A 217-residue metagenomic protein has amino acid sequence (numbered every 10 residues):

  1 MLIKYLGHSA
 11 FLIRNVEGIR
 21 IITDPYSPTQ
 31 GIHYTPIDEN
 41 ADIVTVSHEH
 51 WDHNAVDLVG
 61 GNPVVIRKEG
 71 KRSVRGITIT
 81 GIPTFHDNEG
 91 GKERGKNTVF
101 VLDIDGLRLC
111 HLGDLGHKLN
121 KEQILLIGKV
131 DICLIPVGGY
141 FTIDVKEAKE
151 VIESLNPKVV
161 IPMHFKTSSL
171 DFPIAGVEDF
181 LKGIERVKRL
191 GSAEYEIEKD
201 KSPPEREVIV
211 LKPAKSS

Functional and structural regions predicted by a protein language model:
M1-V16, G70-K71, G76, T80 (+1 more regions): Zn-dependent metallo-beta-lactamase
L2-Y5, R20-D24, T78-F85, V101 (+2 more regions): Active-site-proximal beta-strand elements of phosphoester/diester hydrolases
K4, R94, V159-S217: Binuclear metal-ion centers of metallo-dependent hydrolases, dominated by the metallo-beta-lactamase
L12-P63, E69, T80-G95, L115-L126: Pre-active-site segment of Zn-dependent metallo-hydrolases
A41-D42, D131, K158: Conserved acidic residues
H48, V137, M163-F165: Short secondary-structure boundary segments
N54-D105, E185-P204: Metallo-beta-lactamase
N88-L155: Active-site-proximal loop/helix segments of hydrolase catalytic cores
